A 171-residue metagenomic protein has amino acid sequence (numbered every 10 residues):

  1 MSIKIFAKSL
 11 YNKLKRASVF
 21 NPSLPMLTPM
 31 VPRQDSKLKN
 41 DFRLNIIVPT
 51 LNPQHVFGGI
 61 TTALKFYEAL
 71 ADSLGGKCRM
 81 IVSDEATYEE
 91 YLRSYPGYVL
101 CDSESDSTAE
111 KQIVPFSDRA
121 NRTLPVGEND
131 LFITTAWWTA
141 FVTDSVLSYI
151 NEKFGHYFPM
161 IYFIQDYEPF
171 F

Functional and structural regions predicted by a protein language model:
M1-L38: Membrane-proximal basic amphipathic "stem/tether" segments
K8, N12, P29, N45-T50 (+2 more regions): Carbohydrate transferase catalytic cores enriched for Leloir-type hexosyltransferases
L24-R33, T87-Y88, L92-F171: Extended catalytic core of nucleotide-activated donor transferases of GT-like folds
P32-V48, E128: A short, charged/proline- and glycine-enriched loop that marks the coil->beta-strand transition at the N-terminal
T50-L51, D84, D166: Residue-level signal for short, function-critical loop segments
T50-T62: A short, glycine/small-residue-rich beta-strand->loop->alpha-helix junction that serves as a flexible
G59-S73: Histidine-anchored nucleotide/phosphate-binding helix
C78-A86: A short beta-strand-loop structural module common to alpha/beta enzyme folds
